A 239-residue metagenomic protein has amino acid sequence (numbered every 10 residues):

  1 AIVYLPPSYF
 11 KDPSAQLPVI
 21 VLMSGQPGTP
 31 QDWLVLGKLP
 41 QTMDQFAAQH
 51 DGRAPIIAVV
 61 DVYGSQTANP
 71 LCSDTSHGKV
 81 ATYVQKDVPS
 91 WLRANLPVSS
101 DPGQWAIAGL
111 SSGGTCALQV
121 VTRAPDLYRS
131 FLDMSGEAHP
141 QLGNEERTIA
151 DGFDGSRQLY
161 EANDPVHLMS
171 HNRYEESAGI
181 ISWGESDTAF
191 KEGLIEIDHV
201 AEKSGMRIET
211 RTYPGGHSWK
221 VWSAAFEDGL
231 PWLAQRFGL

Functional and structural regions predicted by a protein language model:
A1-L239: Non-catalytic cap/lid and distal C-terminal segments of serine-dependent acyl enzymes
